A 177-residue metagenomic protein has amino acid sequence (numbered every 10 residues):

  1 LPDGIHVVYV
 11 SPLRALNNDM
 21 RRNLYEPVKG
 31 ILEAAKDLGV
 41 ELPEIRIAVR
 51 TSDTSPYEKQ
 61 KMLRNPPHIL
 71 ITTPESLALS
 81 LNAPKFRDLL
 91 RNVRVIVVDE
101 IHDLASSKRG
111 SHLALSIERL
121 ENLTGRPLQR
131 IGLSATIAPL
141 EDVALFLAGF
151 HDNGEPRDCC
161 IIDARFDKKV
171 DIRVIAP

Functional and structural regions predicted by a protein language model:
L1-D3, G39-P43, K61-N65, F86-R91 (+3 more regions): Conserved catalytic network of the ASCE P-loop NTPase/AAA+ motor domain
L1-M20, A35-K36, L123-P127: Conserved SF1/SF2 helicase motif Ia
L13-N17, R22, D53-P56, E75-A78 (+4 more regions): Conserved nucleotide-binding/hydrolysis micro-motifs of P-loop NTPases
L16-V49, F146-N153: Conserved helix-turn-beta segment of the N-terminal RecA-like "Helicase ATP-binding" lobe in SF1/SF2 helicases
E44, D53-L70: Conserved motor-coupling elements within RecA-like helicase/translocase cores
L70, P74-A78, P84-R126: SF2 helicase catalytic motif II
E118, Q129-P177: Conserved interdomain linker/interface between the two RecA-like ATPase lobes of SF2 helicase motors
